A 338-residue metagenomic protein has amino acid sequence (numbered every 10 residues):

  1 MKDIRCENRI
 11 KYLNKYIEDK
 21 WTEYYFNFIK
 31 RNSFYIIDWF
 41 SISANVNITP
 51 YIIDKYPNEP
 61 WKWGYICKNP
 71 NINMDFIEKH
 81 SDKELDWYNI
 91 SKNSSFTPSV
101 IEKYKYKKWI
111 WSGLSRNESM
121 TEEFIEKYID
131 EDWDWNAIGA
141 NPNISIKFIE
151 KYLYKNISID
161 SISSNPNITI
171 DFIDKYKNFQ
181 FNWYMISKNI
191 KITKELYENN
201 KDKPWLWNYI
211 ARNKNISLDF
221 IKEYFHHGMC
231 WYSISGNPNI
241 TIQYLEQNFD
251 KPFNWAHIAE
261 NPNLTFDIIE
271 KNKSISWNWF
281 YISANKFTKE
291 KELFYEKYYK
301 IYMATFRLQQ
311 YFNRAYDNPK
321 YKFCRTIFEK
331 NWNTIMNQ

Functional and structural regions predicted by a protein language model:
M1-Y299: Alpha-helical scaffold segments
E296-Q338: Calmodulin-binding IQ motif alpha-helix
